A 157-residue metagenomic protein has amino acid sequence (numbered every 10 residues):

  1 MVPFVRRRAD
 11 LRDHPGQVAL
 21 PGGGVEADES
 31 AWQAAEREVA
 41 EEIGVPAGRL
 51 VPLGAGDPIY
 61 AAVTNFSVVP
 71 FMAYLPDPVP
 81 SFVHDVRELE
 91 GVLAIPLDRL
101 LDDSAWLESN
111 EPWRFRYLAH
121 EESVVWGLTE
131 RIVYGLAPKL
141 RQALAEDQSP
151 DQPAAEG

Functional and structural regions predicted by a protein language model:
M1-L20: N-terminal strand-loop-strand
G24-E121, V125, G135-D147, E156-G157: Unchanged
T129: NAD(P)-dependent dehydrogenases' Rossmann-like dinucleotide-binding region
I132: Cytochrome P450 heme-iron axial ligand motif
